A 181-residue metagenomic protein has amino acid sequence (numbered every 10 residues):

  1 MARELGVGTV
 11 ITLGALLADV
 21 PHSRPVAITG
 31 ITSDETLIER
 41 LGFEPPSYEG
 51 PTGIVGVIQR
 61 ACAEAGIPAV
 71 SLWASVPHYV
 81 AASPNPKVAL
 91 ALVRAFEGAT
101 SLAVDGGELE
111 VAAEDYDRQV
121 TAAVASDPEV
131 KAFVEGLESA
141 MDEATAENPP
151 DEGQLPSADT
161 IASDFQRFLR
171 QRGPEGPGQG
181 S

Functional and structural regions predicted by a protein language model:
M1-T9, L17-S181: Accessory terminal and edge-of-domain segments that mediate assembly/interaction and cofactor placement around
G14: Acidic-aromatic/histidine active-site loop/patch
